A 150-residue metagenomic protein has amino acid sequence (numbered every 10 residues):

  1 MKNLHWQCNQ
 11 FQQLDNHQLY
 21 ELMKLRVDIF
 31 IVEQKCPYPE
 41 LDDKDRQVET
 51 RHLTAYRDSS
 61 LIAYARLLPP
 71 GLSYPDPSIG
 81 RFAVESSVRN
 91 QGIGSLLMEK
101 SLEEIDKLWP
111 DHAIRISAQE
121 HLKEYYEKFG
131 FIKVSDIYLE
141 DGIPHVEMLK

Functional and structural regions predicted by a protein language model:
K2-H52, Y56-S60: Short amphipathic alpha-helix that is part of the acyltransferase structural core
D42-Q47, G71, L139-E140: A short beta-turn/loop motif at secondary-structure boundaries
T54, S60-P69, S78, A83: Conserved beta-strand in the GNAT
P70-I79, R89, L108-H112, G142-P144: A conserved beta-turn-beta hairpin within the catalytic core of GNAT-like acetyltransferases that forms part
V84, N90-E103: Conserved acetyl-CoA-binding loop-helix of GNAT-fold acetyltransferases
M98, I105-A118: Conserved GNAT acetyl-CoA-binding A-motif
R115-S117, E127, I132-E147: Conserved catalytic-core motifs of GNAT/GCN5-like acyltransferases
